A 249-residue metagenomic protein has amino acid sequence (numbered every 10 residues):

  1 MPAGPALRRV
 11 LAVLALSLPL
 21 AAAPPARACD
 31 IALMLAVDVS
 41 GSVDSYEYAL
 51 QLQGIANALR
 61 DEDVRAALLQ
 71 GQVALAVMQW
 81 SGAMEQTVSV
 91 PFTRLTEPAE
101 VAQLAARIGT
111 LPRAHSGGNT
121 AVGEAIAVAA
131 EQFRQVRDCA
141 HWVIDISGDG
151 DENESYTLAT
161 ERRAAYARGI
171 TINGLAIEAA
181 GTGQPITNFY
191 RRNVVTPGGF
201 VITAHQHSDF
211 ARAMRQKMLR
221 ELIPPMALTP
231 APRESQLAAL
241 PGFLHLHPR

Functional and structural regions predicted by a protein language model:
V10-A21: Bacterial N-terminal signal peptides
A22-A28: Sec/Tat signal peptide C-region and signal peptidase I cleavage site
A28-P91, A125-A129, V143-S147, N173-L175: Von Willebrand factor
C29-S40, Q103-L111, H247: Acidic/histidine-rich, surface-exposed loop or edge segments in extracytoplasmic proteins
T87, R94-W142, G174-I186, D209 (+1 more regions): Von Willebrand factor
G117-R168, L219, R249: Exposed acidic/Ser/Thr-rich ligand/metal-binding surfaces
G150-R192: VWA/integrin I-like adhesion module and closely mimicked acidic/polar interface patches used
I177-L228: Von Willebrand factor A/integrin I-like adhesion domains
